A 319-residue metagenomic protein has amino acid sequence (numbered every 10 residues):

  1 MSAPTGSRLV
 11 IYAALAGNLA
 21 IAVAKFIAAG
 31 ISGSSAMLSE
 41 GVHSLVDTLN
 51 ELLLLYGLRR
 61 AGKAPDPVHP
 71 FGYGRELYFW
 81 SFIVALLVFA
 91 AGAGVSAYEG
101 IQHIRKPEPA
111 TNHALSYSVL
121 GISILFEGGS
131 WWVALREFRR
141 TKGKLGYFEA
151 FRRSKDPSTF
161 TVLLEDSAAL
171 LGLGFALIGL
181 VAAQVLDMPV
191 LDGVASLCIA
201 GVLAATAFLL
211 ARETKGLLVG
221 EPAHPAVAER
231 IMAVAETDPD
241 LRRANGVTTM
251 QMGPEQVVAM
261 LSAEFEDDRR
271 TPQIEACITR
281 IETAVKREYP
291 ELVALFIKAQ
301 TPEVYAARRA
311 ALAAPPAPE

Functional and structural regions predicted by a protein language model:
M1-P222: Alpha-helical transmembrane cores and adjacent cytosolic helix/loop segments of polytopic membrane transporters
M1-S7, A207-E319: Peripheral (non-transmembrane) domains and long loops of multi-pass membrane proteins
